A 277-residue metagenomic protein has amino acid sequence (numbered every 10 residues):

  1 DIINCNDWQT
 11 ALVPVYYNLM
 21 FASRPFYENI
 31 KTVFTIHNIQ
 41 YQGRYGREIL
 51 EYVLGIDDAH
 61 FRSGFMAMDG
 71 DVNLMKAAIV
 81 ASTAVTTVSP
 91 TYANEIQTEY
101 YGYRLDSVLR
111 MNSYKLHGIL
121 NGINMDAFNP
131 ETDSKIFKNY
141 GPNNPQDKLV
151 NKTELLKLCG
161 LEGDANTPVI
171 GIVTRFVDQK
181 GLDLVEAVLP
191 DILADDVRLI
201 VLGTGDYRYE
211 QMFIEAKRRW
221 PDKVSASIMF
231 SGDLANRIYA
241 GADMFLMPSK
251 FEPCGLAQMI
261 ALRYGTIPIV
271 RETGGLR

Functional and structural regions predicted by a protein language model:
D1-R277: Catalytic cores of nucleotide-sugar-dependent glycosyltransferases that transfer UDP/GDP/TDP-activated
